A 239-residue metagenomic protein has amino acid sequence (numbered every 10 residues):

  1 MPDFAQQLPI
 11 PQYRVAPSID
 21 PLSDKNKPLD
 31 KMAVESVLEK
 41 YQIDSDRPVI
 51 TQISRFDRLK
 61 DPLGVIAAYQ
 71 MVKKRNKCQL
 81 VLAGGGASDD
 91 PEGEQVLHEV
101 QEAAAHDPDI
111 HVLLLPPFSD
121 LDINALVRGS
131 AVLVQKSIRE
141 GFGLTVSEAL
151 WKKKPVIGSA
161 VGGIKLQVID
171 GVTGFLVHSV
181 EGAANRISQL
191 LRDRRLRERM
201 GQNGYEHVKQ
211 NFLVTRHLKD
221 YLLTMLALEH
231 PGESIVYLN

Functional and structural regions predicted by a protein language model:
M1-S36: A short, active-site helix/loop in glycosyltransferases that binds the activated sugar's phosphate group
L38-K60, I66, L80-V81: Conserved donor-binding/catalytic core segment of Leloir-type glycosyltransferases
G84, S88, G93-A125: Nucleotide-activated donor-binding/catalytic signature segment of Leloir-type glycosyltransferases, i.e., the conserved
N124, S147-W151, K165-L166, V172: Short alpha-helical segment that forms part of, or immediately flanks, the ligand-binding pocket in carbohydrate-active
I138: Aromatic "clamp/platform" in nucleotide-sugar-dependent glycosyltransferases that forms part of the donor/acceptor
P155-G158: Short hydrophobic beta-strand element within catalytic cores of glycosyltransferases and related nucleotide-activated
D170-G171, F175-E181, Q189-R194: Conserved acidic donor-binding segment of nucleotide-sugar-dependent glycosyltransferases
L196-Q210, H217-A227: A short, well-ordered alpha-helix in the C-terminal region of glycosyltransferases
